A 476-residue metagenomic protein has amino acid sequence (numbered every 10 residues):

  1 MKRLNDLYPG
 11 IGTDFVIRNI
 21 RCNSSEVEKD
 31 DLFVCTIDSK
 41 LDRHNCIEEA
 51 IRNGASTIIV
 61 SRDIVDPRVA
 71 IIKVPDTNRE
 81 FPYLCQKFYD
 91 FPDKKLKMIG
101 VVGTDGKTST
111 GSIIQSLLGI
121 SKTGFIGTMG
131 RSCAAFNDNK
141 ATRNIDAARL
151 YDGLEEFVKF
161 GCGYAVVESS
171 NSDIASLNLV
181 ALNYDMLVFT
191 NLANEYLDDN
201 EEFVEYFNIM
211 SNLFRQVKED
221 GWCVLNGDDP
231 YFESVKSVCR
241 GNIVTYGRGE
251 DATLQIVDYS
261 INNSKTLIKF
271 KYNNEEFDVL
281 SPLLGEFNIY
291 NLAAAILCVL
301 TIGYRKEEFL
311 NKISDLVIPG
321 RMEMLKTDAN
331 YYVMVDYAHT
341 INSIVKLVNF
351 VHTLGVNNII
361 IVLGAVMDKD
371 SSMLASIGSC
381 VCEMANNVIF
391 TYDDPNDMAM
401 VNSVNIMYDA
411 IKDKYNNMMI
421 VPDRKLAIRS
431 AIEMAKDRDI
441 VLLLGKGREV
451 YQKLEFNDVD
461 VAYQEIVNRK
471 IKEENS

Functional and structural regions predicted by a protein language model:
M1-T13, V27-L32, G119, R240-N242 (+4 more regions): ATP-dependent carboxylate-amine ligase
M1-Y83, K87, P230, Q255-D258 (+3 more regions): N-terminal leader/targeting and accessory segments in enzymes
L7-P9, N200-F207, S211, G221-W222 (+2 more regions): Adenine nucleotide phosphate-binding catalytic loops in nucleotide-utilizing enzymes
D31, A50, L84, V101 (+12 more regions): Residue-level signal for inorganic ion chemistry
D38-K40, I64, N171-S172, A193-E195 (+4 more regions): Short glycine-rich anion-binding loops that position phosphate/pyrophosphate groups of nucleotides and phosphorylated
S56-R62, C223-G227, V362-L363, N386-D394: Short internal beta-strands
Q86-S132, F136-N137: Walker A (P-loop) phosphate-binding motif
D138-V238, I344: Flexible active-site lid/hinge loop adjacent to a nucleotide/diphosphate and Mg2+-phosphate binding pocket
